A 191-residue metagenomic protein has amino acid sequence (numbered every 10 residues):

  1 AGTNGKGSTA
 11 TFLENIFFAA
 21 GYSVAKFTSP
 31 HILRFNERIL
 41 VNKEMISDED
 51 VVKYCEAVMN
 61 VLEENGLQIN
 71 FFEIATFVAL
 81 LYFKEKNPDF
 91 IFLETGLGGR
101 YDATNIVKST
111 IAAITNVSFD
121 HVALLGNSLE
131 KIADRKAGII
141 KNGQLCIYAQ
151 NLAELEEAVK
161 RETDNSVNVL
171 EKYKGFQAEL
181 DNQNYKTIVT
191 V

Functional and structural regions predicted by a protein language model:
A1-I32, I111-A113: Walker A (P-loop) phosphate-binding motif
G2, F72, I147-N151: Glycine- and other small-residue-rich loops at beta-strand/loop junctions that grip anionic moieties
G5-A10, G99-D102, L129, K141: Short, flexible micro-motifs
L13, A79, E157-V159: Aromatic/hydrophobic pocket-lining residues that form π-stacking "cages" and hydrophobic walls in ligand
I16, Y82, A103, G138 (+1 more regions): Hydrophobic/aromatic ligand-binding patch that stacks against planar heteroaromatic rings of cofactors or nucleotides
F18, M59, K160-D164: Class I S-adenosyl-L-methionine
A19-V107, F119, A123-L125, K131 (+1 more regions): ATP-dependent carboxylate-amine ligase catalytic core
K86-E94, S109-V191: Acidic, Mg2+-coordinating active-site environments of NTP-dependent enzymes
